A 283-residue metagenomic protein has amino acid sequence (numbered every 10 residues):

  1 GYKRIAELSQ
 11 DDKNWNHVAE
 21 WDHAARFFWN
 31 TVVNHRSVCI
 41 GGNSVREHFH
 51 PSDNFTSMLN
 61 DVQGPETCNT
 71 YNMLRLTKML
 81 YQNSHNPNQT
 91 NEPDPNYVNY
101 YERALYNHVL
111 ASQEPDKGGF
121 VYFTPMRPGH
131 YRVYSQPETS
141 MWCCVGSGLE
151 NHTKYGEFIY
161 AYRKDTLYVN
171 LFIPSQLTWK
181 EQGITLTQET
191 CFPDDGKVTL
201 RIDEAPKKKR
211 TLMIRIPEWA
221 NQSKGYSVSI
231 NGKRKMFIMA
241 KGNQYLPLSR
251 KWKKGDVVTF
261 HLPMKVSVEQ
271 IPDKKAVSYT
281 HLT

Functional and structural regions predicted by a protein language model:
G1-L282: Glycan-recognition and catalytic cores of secretory/periplasmic carbohydrate-active enzymes
